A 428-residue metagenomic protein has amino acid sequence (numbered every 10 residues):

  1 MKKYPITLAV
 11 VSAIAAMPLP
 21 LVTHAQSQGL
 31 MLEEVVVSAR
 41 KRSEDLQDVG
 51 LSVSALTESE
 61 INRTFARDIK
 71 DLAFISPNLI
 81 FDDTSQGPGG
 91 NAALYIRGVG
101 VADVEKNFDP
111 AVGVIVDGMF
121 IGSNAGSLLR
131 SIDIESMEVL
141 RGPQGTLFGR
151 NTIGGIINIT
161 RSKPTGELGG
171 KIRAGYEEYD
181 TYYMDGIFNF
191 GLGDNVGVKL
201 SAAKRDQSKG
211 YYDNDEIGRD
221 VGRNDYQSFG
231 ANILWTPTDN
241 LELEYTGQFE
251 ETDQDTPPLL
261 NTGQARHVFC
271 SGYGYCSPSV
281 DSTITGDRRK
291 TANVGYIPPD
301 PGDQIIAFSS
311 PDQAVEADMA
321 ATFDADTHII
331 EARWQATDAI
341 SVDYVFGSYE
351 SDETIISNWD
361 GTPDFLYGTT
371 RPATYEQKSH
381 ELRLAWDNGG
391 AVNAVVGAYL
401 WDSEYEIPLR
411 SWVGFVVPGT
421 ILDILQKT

Functional and structural regions predicted by a protein language model:
M1-Q28: Cleavable N-terminal targeting peptides that direct proteins into the secretory/outer-membrane pathway or into
L30-E167: Acidic, small-polar-rich N-terminal luminal/periplasmic segments of exported/outer-membrane proteins
R42-E44, G90, V101, E177-Y179 (+7 more regions): Structural signature of outer-membrane beta-barrel domains
S127, G210-I217, T256-T262, I355-T362 (+1 more regions): Outer-membrane beta-barrel translocator domains and adjoining extracellular loop/strand segments of Gram-negative
V139-L140, L168-K171, Y211-I217, S309-E316 (+3 more regions): Extracytoplasmic loops and strand-loop junctions of Gram-negative outer membrane beta-barrel proteins
G169-K171, Y176-Q207, Y211-A265, C270-S271 (+5 more regions): Transmembrane beta-barrel wall of Gram-negative outer-membrane proteins
E242, T246-I297, Q304-A307, V315-F323 (+3 more regions): Flexible loop and strand-edge segments within Gram-negative outer membrane beta-barrel domains
D324-E353, T369-T428: Face-selective signature of the C-terminal outer-membrane beta-barrel domain
